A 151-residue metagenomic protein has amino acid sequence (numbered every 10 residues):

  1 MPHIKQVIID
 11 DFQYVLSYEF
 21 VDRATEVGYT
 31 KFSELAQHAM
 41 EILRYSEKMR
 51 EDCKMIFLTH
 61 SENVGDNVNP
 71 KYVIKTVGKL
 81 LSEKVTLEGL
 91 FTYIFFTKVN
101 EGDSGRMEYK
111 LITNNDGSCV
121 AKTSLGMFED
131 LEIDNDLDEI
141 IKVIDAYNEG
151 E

Functional and structural regions predicted by a protein language model:
M1-H3: Short, well-structured alpha-helical segments in soluble
Q6-V85: P-loop NTPase motor core
V64-E151: Conserved GTP-binding G-domain of TRAFAC-class P-loop NTPases and closely related GTPase folds
